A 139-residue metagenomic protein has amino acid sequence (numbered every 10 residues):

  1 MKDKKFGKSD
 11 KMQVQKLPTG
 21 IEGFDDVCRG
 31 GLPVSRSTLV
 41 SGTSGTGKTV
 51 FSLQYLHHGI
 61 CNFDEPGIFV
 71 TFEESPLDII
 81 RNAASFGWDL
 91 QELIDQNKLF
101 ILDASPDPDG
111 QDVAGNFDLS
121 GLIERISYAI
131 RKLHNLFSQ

Functional and structural regions predicted by a protein language model:
M1: Phosphate-binding/switch region of NTP-binding enzymes
K4-G23: N-terminal pre-Walker A segment at the start of P-loop NTPase domains
S9-V14, S35-T43, A104-F117: Acidic/glycine-enriched edge-of-secondary-structure segments
L17-I21, S44, R131: Short acidic/polar alpha-helix capping motifs at helix-coil junctions
L17-I21, T49, N116-L119: A conditional alpha-helix N-cap/helix-loop micro-motif detector
V27-E92: Walker A/P-loop NTP-binding active-site region of P-loop NTPases, recognizing the glycine-rich GxxxxGKT/S
F63-Q139: Conserved inter-motif catalytic segment of the P-loop NTP-binding fold
